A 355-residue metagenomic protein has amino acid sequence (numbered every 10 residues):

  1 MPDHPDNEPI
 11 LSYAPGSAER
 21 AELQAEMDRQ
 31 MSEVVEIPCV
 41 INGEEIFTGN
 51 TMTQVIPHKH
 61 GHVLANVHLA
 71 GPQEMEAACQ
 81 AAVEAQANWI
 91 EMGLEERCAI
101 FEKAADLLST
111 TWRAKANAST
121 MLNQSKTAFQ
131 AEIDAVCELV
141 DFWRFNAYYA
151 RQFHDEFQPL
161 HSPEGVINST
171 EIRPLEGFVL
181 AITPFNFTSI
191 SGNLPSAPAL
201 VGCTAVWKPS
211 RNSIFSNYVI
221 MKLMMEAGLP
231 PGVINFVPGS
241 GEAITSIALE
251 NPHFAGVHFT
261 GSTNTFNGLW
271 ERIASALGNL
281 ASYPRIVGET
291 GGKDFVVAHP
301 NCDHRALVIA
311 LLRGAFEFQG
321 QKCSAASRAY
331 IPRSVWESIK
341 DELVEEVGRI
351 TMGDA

Functional and structural regions predicted by a protein language model:
M1-A25, F129-E156, S169-I172, T260-N267 (+2 more regions): C-terminal segments
M1-L64: Hydrophobic face of amphipathic alpha-helices that form TPR/SEL1-like repeat modules and related alpha-solenoid
G49, T53-V55, G61-H154: Glycine-rich loop-to-alpha-helix module at the N-terminal edge of alpha/beta enzyme cores
G61, R97, G202, I234 (+4 more regions): Residue-level signal for inorganic ion chemistry
D155-P231: Conserved small-residue-rich beta-alpha loop and adjacent elements that most often cradle the phosphate/pyrophosphate
N168-T170, N235-H258: A structured beta-alpha segment of the ubiquitous adenosine-cofactor-binding alpha/beta core
A197-A199, A248, G278: Hydrophobic/aromatic ligand-binding patch that stacks against planar heteroaromatic rings of cofactors or nucleotides
L223-G228, E250-P252, G256, T263-A355: ALDH superfamily catalytic-core signature
